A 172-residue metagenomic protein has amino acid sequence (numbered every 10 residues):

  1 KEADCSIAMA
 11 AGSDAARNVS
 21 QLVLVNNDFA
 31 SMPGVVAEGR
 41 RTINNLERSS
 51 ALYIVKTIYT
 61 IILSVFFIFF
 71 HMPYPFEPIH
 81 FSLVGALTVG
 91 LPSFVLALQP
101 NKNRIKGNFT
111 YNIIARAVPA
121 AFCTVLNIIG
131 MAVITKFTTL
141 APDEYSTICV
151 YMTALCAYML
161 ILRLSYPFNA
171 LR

Functional and structural regions predicted by a protein language model:
K1-A3: Acidic, divalent-metal-coordinating active-site segment for phosphoryl/phosphodiester hydrolysis, typified by short
A10-N169: Membrane-embedded transport module
